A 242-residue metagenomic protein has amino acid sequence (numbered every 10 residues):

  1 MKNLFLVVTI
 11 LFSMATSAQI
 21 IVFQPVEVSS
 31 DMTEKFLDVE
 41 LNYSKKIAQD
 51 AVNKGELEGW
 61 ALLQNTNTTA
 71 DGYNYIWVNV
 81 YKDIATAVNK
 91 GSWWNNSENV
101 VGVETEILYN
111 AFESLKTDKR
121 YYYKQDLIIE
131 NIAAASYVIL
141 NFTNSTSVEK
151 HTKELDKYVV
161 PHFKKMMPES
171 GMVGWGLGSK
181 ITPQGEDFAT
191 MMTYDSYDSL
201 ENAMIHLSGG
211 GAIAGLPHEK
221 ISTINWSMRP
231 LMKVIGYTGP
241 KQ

Functional and structural regions predicted by a protein language model:
M1-I21: Bacterial Sec-dependent N-terminal signal peptides
A18-V100, E106-Q242: Short S/T/G/P-rich N-terminal loop/turn motif that feeds into the first structured element of a domain
